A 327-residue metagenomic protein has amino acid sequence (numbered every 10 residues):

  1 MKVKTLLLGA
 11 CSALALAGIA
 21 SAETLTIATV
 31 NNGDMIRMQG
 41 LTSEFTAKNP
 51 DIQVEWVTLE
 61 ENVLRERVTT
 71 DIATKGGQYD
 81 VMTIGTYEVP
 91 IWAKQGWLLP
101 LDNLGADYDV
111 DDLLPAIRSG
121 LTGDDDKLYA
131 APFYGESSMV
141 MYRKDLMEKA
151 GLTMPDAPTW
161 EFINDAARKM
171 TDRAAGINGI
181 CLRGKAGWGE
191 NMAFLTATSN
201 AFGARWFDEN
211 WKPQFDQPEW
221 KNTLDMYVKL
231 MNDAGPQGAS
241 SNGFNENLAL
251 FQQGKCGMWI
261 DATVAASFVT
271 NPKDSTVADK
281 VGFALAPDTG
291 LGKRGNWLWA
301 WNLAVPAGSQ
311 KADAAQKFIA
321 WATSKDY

Functional and structural regions predicted by a protein language model:
E23-N32, I52-V57, D80-V81, Y129 (+1 more regions): Short, well-ordered beta-strand elements
L25-G40, V57-E61, E136, G189: Extracytoplasmic "Venus flytrap"
N32-Q53, M141: Short, polar/charged alpha-helical segment
S43-A116, K149-G151, L250, G254-M258 (+1 more regions): Extracytoplasmic "Venus flytrap"/periplasmic binding protein-like
A47-K48, L146-A150, D225, K229-A234 (+1 more regions): Extracytoplasmic/periplasmic substrate-recognition and gating elements
G85-S137, E161-F162, N178, N191 (+1 more regions): Hinge/lid segment of periplasmic solute-binding proteins
K127-F133, S138, F162-K212, C256: Extracytoplasmic/periplasmic solute-binding protein
A166-K169, E209-S241, G282, A286: Glycine-centered hinge/linker elements that transmit conformational signals in sensory and ligand-binding systems
